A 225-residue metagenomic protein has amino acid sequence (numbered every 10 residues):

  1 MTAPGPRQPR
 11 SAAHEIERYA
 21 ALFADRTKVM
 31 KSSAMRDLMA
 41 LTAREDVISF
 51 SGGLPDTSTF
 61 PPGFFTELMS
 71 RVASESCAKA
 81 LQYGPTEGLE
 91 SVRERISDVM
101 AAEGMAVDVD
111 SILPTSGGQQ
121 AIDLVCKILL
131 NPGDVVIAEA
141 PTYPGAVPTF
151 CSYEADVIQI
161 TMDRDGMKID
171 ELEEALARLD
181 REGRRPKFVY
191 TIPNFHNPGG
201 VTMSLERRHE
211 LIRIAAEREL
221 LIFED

Functional and structural regions predicted by a protein language model:
M1-Y19: Basic/polar N-terminal segments that are highly enriched at the extreme N-terminus, encompassing both cleavable
A3-Q8, F60, L113, R185: Intrinsic-disorder/low-complexity coil detector
P6-P9, D25, M35, E206 (+1 more regions): Short, intrinsically disordered low-complexity segments
A12-I16, R26-G117, L124: N-terminal small-domain helix-loop-helix segment of the aminotransferase-like
E17-K28, I160-M162: Acidic/glycine-enriched edge-of-secondary-structure segments
A73-E219, F223: Conserved core of the PLP fold type I
